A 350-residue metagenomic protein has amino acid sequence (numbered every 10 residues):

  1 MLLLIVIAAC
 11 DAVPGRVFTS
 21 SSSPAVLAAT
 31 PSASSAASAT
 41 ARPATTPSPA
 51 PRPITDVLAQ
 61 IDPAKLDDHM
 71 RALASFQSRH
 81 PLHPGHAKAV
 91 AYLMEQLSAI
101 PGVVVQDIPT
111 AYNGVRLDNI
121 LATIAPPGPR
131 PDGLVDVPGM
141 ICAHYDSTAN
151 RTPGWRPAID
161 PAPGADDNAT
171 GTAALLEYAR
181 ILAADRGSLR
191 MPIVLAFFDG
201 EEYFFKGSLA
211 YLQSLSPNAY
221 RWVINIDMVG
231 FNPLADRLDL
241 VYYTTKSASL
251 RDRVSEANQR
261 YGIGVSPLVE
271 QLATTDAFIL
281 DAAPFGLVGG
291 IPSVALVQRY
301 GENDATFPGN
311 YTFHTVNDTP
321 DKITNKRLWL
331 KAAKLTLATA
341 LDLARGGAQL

Functional and structural regions predicted by a protein language model:
V6-A9: C-terminal motif of bacterial Sec signal peptides marking the signal peptidase cleavage site
D11-P14: Bacterial signal peptide processing site
F18, V26, A37-P84: N-terminal hydrophobic or amphipathic helices/low-complexity stretches enriched in small/hydrophobic/Pro/Gly
R52-Q60, A74-A87, Q106-A111, R156-N168 (+5 more regions): Second-shell loop/turn segments in exported
K65-A74, Q106-D107, I120-T123, P138-A143 (+8 more regions): Structural recognition of the beta-strand scaffold that forms the well-ordered cores of secreted hydrolase catalytic
D68-P129, L134, L268: A non-catalytic alpha/beta surface segment that caps or lines the substrate-entry region of metallo-dependent hydrolase
R116, I159-A248, R253: Acidic/histidine-rich catalytic neighborhood of metal-dependent amide-processing enzymes
L234-L350: Active-site-adjacent substrate-binding region of metalloamidase/peptidase-like peptide-processing proteins
